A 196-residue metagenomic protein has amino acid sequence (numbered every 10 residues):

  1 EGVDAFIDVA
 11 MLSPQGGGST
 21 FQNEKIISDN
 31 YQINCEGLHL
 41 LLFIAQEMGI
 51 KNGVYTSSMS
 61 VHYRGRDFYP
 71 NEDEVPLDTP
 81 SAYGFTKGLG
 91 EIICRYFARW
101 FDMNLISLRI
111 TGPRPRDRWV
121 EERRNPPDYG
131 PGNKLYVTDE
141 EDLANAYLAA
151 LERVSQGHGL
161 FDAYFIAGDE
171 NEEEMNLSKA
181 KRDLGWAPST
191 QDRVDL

Functional and structural regions predicted by a protein language model:
E1-I33: NAD(P)H-binding glycine-rich loop region in Rossmannoid oxidoreductase-like domains and their noncatalytic homologs
D8, E36-P80: Conserved Rossmann-fold NAD(P)-dependent oxidoreductase catalytic core, especially the SDR/UDP-sugar
G37, L41-A45, I93-C94, A146 (+1 more regions): Hydrophobic positions on the long internal alpha-helix of Rossmann-like NAD(P)-dependent oxidoreductase domains
A82-L89: Active-site helix of classical SDR
E91-R116: Conserved beta-loop-beta element that borders a ligand/cofactor-binding pocket
G112-R124, Y136-F161: Alpha-helical substrate-binding/gating segment
R123, D162-A187: Conserved C-terminal active-site "lid" loop/helix of NAD(P)H-dependent oxidoreductases that clamps the redox cofactor
